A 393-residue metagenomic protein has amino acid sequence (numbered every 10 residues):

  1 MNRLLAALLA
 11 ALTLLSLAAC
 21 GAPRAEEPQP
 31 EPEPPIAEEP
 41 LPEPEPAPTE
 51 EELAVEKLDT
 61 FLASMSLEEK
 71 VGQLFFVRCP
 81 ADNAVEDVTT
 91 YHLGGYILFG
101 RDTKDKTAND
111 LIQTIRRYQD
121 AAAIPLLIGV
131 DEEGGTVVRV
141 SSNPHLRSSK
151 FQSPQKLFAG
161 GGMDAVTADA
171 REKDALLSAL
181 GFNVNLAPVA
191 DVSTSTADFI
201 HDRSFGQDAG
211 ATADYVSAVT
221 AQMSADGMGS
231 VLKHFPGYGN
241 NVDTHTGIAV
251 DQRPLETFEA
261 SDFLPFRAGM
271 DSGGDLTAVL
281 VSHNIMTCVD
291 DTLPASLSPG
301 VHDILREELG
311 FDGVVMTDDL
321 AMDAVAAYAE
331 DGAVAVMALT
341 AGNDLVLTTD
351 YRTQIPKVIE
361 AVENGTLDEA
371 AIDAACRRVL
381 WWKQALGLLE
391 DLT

Functional and structural regions predicted by a protein language model:
M1-A11: Positively charged n-region of N-terminal signal peptides that target proteins for export
S16-A19: C-terminal motif of bacterial Sec signal peptides marking the signal peptidase cleavage site
G21-D87, E308, A327-L345, T349-T393: Preference for extracellular/luminal or secreted protein segments
S66, K104-D120, L126, V138 (+3 more regions): Second-shell residues forming the walls of enzyme active-site clefts
R78-T90, A165-L176, E259-A268, A329-M337: Short, acidic/polar
C79-N83, V130-N143, N183-S193, L232-Y238 (+2 more regions): Short glycine-enriched loops at secondary-structure junctions
H92-D105, D120: A short aromatic-anchored loop/beta-hairpin motif
K150-T220, S224: A substrate-binding/cap region within the structured catalytic cores of diverse enzymes
